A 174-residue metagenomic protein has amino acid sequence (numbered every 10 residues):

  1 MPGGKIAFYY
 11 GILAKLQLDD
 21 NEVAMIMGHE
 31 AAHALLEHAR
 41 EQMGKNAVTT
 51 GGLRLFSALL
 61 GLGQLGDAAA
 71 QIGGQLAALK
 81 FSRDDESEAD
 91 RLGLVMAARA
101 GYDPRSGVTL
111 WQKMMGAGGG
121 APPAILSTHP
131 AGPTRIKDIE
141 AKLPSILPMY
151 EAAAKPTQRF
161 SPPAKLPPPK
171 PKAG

Functional and structural regions predicted by a protein language model:
M1-G174: A Zn2+-metalloprotease active-site environment signal
